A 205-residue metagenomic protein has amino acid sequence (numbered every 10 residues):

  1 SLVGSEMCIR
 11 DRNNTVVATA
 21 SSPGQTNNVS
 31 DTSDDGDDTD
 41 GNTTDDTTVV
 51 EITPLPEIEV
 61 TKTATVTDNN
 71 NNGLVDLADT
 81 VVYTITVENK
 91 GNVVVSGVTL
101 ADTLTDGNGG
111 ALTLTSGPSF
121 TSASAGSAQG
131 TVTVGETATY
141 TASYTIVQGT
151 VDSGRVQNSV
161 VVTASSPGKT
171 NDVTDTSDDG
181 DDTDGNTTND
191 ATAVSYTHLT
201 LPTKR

Functional and structural regions predicted by a protein language model:
S1-I9, T200-T203: Short, small-residue-biased leader/transition segments that mark boundaries at the very start of proteins
S5, R10, T131-G154, A164: Low-complexity, intrinsically disordered segments enriched in Ser/Thr together with acidic residues
A18-E59, V162-L199: Extracellular/luminal low-complexity Ser/Thr/Pro-rich, glycosylation-prone repeat/linker regions
D34-D38, N69, A101-I146, T170-D172 (+1 more regions): Extracellular beta-sheet repeat scaffolds used for adhesion and glycan interaction
N69-D79: Short, solvent-exposed loop/linker segments at the N-terminal edge of repeated beta-sheet extracellular domains
A78-V93: Short beta-strand elements of extracellular/lumenal beta-sandwich folds
V93-L100: Short, hydrophobic/aromatic beta-strand segments
